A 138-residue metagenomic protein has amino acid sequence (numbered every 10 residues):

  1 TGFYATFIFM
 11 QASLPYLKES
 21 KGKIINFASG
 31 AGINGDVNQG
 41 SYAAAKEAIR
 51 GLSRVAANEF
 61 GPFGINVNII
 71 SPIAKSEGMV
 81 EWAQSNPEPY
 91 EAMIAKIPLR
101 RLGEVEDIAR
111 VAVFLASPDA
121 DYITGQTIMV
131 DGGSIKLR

Functional and structural regions predicted by a protein language model:
I8, A12-K23: A short helix-coil junction within the Rossmann-fold of NAD(P)-dependent oxidoreductases
M10, A45, S53: Active-site helix of classical SDR
P15, N58-P62, D121: Alpha-helical segment proximal to the catalytic Tyr-Lys
K21, N34-G40, P62, R100 (+2 more regions): Active-site loop immediately N-terminal to the catalytic Tyr-X3-Lys motif of short-chain dehydrogenase/reductase
S29: Residue(s) in the substrate-gating loop at a strand-loop-helix junction that position the organic substrate next
N34, A112-V113, T124-R138: Short C-terminal tail/terminal secondary-structure segment of NAD(P)H-dependent dehydrogenase/reductase domains
P62, I69-I97, L137-R138: A glycine/serine/threonine-rich, flexible loop-to-helix segment that serves as the NAD(P) cofactor-binding "lid"
